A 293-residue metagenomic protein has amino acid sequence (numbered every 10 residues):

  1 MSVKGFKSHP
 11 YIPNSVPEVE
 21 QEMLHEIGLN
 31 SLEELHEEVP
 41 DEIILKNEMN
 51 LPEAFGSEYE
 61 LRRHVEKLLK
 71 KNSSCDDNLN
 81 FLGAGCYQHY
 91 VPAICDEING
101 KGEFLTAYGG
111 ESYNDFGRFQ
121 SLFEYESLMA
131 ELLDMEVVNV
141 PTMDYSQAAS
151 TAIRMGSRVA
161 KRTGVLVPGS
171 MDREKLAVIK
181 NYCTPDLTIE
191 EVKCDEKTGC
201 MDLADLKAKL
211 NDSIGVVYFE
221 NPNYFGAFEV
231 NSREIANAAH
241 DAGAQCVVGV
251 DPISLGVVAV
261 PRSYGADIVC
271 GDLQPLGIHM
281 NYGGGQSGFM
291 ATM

Functional and structural regions predicted by a protein language model:
M1-V16, M23: Charged, compositionally biased N-terminal leader segments and the immediate start of the first structured element
S2, G100-Y113, L128-M135, A160-K161 (+2 more regions): Gly-rich Lys/Arg/Thr-decorated short loops/hinges at beta-loop-alpha junctions or inter-strand turns that position
Y11-I12, Q147-M293: Conserved PLP-enzyme active-site core in the AAT-like
E22-H25, S127: PLP-dependent enzyme catalytic core of the Aspartate aminotransferase-like
L29-I43, A266-G271: TRNA-binding/sensing appendages of the translation machinery
S31, S57, D144-Y145: Alpha-helix N-cap recognition
E37-E124, A130: N-terminal entrance/gating region of PLP-dependent enzymes' catalytic architecture
S112-N114, E131-T151: Short loop-beta-helix segment that forms the pyridoxal 5′-phosphate
